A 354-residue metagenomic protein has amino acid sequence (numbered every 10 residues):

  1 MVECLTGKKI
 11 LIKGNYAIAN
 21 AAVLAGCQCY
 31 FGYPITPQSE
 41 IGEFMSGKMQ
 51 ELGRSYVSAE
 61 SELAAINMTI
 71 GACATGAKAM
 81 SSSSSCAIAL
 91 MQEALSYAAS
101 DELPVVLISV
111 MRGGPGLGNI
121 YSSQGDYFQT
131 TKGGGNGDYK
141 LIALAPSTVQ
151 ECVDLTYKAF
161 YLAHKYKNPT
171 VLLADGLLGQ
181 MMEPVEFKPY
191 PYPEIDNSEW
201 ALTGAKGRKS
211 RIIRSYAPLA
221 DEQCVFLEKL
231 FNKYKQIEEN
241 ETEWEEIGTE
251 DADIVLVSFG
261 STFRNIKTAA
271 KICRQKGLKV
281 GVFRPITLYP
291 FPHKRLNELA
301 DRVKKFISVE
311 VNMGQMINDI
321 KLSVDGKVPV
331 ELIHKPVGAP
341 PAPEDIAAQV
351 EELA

Functional and structural regions predicted by a protein language model:
M1-G133, K140, T148, P336 (+1 more regions): Thiamine diphosphate
K13-A17, F231-I254, K267, K271: Glycine-/acidic-rich phosphate or pyrophosphate-binding loops and their flanking alpha/beta elements
S83, V106-V110, L144-P146, V171-D175 (+3 more regions): Short beta-strand segments
S122-D175, A342: Conserved thiamine diphosphate
K167-E246: Conformationally flexible catalytic loops at phosphate/diphosphate-handling active centers
I266-L299: Generic long, charged, amphipathic alpha-helical segments
E310-A354: Peripheral docking tails and interdomain loops at the edges of cofactor- or intermediate-handling domains
